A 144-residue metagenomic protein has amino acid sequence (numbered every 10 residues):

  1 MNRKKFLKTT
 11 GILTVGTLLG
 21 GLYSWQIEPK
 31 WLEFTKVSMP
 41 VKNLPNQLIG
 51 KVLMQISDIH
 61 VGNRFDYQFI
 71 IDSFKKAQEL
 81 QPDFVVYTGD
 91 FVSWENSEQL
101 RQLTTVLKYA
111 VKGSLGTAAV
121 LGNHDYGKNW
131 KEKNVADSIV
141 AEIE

Functional and structural regions predicted by a protein language model:
M1, L18-M54, Y67, D72-K75: C-terminal segment of N-terminal export signals and the immediately downstream linker at the start of the mature
M1-T17: N-terminal secretory signal peptides and thylakoid transit peptides that target proteins across membranes
T10-G11, N43, Q81: Generic short alpha-helical hydrophobic face used as a protein-protein interaction/packing hotspot
K51-A141: Membrane-embedded segments
